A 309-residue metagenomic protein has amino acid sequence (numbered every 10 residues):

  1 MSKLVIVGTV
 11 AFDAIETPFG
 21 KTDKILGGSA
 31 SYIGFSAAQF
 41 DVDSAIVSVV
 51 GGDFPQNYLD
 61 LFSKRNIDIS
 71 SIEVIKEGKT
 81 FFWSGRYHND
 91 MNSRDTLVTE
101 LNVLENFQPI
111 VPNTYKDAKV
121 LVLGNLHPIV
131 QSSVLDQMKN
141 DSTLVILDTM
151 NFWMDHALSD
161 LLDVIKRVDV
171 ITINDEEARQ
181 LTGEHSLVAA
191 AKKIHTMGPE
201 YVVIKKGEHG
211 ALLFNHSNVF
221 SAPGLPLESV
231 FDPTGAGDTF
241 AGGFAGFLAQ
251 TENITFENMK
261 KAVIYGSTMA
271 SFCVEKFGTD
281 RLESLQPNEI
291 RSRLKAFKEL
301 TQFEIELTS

Functional and structural regions predicted by a protein language model:
M1-V5: Extreme N-terminal starter segment of soluble prokaryotic enzymes
F12-K24, F40-V122, D136-S142, R291-S309: Conserved N-terminal subdomain of the carbohydrate kinase-like
G20-F35: Short catalytic helix/loop segments, enriched in acidic residues and glycine and frequently bearing histidine
G34-D43, F247-E252: Alpha-helix C-terminal capping segments
F35, W83-R86, G210-F214: Short beta-strand scaffold segments in enzyme catalytic cores
A37, N174, G237: Short, conserved phosphate/pyrophosphate- and ester-handling motifs at nucleotide-, phospho-/glycolipid
K139-S142, W153-S221: Conserved phosphate/ATP/ADP-binding segment of small-molecule kinases
L187-S309: Conserved phosphate-binding/catalytic region of the ribokinase-like
